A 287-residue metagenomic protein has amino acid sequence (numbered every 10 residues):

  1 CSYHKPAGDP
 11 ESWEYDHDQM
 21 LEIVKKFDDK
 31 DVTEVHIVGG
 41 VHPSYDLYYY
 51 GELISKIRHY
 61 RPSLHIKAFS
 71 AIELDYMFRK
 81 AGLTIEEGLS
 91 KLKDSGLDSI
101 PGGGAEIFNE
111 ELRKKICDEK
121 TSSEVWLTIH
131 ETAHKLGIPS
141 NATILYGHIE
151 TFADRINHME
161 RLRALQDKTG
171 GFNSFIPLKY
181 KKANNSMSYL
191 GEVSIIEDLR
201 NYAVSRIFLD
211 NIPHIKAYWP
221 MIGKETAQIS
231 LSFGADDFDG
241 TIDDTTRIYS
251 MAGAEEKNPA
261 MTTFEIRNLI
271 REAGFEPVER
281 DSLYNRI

Functional and structural regions predicted by a protein language model:
C1-Q19: Canonical Radical SAM [4Fe-4S] cluster-binding loop centered on the CxxxCxxC motif and its immediate flanking residues
K5-G8, V38-Y48, E110, Y180-S186 (+1 more regions): Glycine-rich, proline-tolerant flexible connector loops at the mouths of alpha/beta enzymes
P10-E14, D46-Y48, F78-G82, K114-C117 (+3 more regions): Short, solvent-exposed loop/turn segments at secondary-structure boundaries
H17-D29, I129: Short, charged beta->alpha transition segments
V24, Y50-S55, L89-S90, L127-H130 (+5 more regions): Generic structural signal for well-ordered alpha-helices, preferentially at hydrophobic/aromatic core positions
D28, E160-I287: Auxiliary Fe-S-binding modules of radical SAM enzymes
D29-H130, K135-A142, H148, H214: Conserved SAM/AdoMet-binding glycine-rich loop
I129-T169, F175-P177: Aromatic-anchored, glycine/proline-accented short structural segments that stabilize local strand-turns or short
